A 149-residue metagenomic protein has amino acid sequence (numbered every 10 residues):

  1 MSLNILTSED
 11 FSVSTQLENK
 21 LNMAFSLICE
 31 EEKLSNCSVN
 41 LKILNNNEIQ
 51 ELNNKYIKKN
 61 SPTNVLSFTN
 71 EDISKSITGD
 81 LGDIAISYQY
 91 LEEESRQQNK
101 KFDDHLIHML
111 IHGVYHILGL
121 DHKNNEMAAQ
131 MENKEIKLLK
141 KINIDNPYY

Functional and structural regions predicted by a protein language model:
M1-I107, I117-Y149: An acidic/histidine-cluster motif and surrounding catalytic segment that typifies divalent-metal-assisted enzyme active
